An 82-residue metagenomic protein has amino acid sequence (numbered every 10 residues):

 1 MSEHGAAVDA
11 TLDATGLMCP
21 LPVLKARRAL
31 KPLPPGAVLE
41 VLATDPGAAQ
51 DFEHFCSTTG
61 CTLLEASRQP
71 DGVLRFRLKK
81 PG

Functional and structural regions predicted by a protein language model:
S2-D13: Right-handed parallel beta-helix/beta-solenoid
L12-R68: Amphipathic, hydrophobic secondary-structure cores in small proteins
P70-V73: Short acidic/glycine-enriched loop/turn segments that link adjacent beta-strands
R75-G82: Core SAM-dependent methyltransferase catalytic element
